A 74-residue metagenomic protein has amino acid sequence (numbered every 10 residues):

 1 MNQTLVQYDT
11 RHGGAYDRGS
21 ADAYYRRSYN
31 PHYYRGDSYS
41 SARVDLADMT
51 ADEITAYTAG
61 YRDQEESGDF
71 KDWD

Functional and structural regions predicted by a protein language model:
M1-D74: Intrinsic-disorder/low-complexity detector
